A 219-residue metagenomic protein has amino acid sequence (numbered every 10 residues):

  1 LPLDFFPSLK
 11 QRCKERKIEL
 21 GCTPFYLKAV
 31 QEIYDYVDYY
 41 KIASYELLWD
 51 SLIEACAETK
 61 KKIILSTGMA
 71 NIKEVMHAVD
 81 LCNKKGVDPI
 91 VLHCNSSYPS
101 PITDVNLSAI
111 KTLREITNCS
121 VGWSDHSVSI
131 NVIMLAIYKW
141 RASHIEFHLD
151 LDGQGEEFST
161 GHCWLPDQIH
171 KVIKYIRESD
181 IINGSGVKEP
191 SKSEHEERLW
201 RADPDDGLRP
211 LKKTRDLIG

Functional and structural regions predicted by a protein language model:
L1-G219: Catalytic cores and adjacent flexible loops of soluble metabolic enzymes that perform enolate/carbanion chemistry on
